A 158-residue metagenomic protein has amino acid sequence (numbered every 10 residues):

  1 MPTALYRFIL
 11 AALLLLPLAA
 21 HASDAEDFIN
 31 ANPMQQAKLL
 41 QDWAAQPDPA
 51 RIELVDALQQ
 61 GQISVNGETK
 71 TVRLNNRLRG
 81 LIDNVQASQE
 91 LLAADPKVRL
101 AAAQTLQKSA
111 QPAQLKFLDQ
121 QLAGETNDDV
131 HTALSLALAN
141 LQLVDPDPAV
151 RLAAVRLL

Functional and structural regions predicted by a protein language model:
M1-I9: Bacterial N-terminal signal peptides that target proteins for export
I9-L15: Hydrophobic helical h-region of N-terminal Sec-dependent signal peptides in bacterial secretory/periplasmic proteins
P17-A19: N-terminal signal peptide c-region/cleavage motif recognized by signal peptidases
A22-L158: Extended repeat-based scaffolds of very large eukaryotic assembly and lipid-transport proteins
